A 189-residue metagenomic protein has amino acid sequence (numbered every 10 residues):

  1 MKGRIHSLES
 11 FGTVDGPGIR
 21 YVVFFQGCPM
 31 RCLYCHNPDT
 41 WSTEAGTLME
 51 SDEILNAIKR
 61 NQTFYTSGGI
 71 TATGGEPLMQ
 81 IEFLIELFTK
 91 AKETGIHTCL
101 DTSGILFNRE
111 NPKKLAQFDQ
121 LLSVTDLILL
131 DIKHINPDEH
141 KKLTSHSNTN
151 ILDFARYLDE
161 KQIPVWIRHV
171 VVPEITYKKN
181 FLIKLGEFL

Functional and structural regions predicted by a protein language model:
M1, S7-M49: Canonical Radical SAM [4Fe-4S] cluster-binding loop centered on the CxxxCxxC motif and its immediate flanking residues
R4-S10, E139, V171: Glycine-rich, flexible loop/turn motifs
P38-I70: Conserved alpha-helical substructure of the radical SAM core
K59-G69, L78-L189: Conserved AdoMet/S-adenosylmethionine-binding subsite of the radical SAM
G74-G75: Short acidic donor-binding/metal-coordinating loop in glycosyltransferase active sites
